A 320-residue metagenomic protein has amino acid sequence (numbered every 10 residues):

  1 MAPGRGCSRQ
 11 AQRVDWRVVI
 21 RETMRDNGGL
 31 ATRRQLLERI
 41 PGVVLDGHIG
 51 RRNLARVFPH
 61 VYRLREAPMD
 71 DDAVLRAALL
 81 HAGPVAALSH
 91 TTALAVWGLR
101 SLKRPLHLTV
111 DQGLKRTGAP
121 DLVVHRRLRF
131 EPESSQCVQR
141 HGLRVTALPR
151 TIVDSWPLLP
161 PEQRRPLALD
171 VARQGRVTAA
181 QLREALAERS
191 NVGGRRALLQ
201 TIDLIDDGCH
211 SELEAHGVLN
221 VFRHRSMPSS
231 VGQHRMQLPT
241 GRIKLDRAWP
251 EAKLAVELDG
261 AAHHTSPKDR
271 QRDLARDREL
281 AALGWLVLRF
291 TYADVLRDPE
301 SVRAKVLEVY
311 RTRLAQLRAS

Functional and structural regions predicted by a protein language model:
M1-R195, R311, A315-S320: Short gly/ser-rich loop at a beta-strand->alpha-helix junction or flexible surface loop bordering the NTP-binding
A2-V14, V18, I40-V44, P84 (+1 more regions): Surface segments flanking catalytic/ligand-binding clefts of nucleic-acid enzymes
